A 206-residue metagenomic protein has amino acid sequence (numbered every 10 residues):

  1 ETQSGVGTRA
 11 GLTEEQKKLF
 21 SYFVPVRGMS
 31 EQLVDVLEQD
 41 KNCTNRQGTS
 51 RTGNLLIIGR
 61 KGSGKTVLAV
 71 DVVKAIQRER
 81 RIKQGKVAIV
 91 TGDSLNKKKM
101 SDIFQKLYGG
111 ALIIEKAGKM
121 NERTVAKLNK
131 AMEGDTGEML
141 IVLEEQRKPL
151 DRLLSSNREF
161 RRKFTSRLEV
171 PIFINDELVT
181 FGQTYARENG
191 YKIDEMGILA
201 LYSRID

Functional and structural regions predicted by a protein language model:
E1-G11: Interdomain "pre-motor" coupling segment immediately N-terminal to P-loop NTPase/helicase cores
R9-G53: Pre-Walker A (pre-P-loop) alpha-helix and adjacent loop at the N terminus of AAA/AAA+ ATPase modules, a conserved
T52-Q84, F164: Walker A/P-loop
A75-L107: AAA+/P-loop NTPase substrate/partner-engagement loops
S94-G134: Conserved alpha-helical scaffold flanking the Walker A/P-loop in AAA+ ATPase domains
M120-R161: Conserved catalytic/switch belt of AAA+ P-loop NTPases
S155-F173: A short helix-turn-beta junction within AAA+ P-loop NTPase domains corresponding to the substrate/partner-engaging
I172-I174, L178-D206: Conserved AAA+ ATPase small/helical "lid" subdomain
